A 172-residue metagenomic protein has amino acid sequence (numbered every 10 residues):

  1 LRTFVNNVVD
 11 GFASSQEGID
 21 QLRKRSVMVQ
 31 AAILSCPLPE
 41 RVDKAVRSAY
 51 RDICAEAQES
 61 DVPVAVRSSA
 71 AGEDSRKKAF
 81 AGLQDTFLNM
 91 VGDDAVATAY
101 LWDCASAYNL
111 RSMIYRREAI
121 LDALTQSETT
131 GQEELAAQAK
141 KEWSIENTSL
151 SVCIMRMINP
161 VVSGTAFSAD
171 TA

Functional and structural regions predicted by a protein language model:
L1-C153, V162: N-terminal beta-alpha lobe that positions the nucleotide/phosphoryl donor in ATP/NTP-coupled carboxylate activation
R156-M157: Conserved helicase core region in the C-terminal RecA-like lobe
S163-A172: Segments forming glycine/polar-rich beta-alpha architectures that bind adenosine-containing cofactors
